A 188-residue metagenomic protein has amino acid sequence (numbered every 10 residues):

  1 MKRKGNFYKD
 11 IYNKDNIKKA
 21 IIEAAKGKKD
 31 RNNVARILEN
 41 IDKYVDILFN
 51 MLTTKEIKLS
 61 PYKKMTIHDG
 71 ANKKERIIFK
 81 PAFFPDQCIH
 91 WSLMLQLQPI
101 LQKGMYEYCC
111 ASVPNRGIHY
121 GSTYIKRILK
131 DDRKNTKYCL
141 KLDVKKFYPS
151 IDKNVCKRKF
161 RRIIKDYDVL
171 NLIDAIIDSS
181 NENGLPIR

Functional and structural regions predicted by a protein language model:
M1-D46: Non-catalytic, polymerase-adjacent accessory regions of viral genome-replication enzymes
R3-F7, M94-D152: Active-site-proximal segment of RNA-dependent polymerases
G5, D15-K18, D42, D46 (+4 more regions): Non-catalytic, well-ordered alpha-helical scaffold segments
I11-G27, S60-T66, M94-I100: Short, compositionally biased low-complexity segments
K28-R36, S60-H90, G104-R116, S179-R188: Short, conserved non-catalytic motifs in the polymerase core
I37-P61: Amphipathic alpha-helical blocks
M51, I128-R188: Conserved polymerase palm-domain catalytic core
